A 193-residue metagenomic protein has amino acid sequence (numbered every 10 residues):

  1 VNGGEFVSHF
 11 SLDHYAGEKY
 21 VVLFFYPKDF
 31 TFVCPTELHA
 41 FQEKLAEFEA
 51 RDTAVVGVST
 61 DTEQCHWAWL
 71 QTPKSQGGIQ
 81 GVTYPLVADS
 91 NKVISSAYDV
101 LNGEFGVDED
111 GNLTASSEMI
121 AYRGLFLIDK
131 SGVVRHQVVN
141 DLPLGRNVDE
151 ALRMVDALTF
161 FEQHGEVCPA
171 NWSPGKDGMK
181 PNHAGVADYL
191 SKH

Functional and structural regions predicted by a protein language model:
V1-H193: Chalcogenol-based redox active-site neighborhoods
